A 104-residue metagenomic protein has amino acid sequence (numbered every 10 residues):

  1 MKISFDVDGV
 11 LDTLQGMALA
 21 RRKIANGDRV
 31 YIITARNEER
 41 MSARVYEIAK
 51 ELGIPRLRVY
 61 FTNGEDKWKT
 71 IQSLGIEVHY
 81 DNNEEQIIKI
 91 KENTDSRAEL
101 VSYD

Functional and structural regions predicted by a protein language model:
M1-E65: Alpha-helical substrate-recognition element adjacent to the catalytic core
V30, R56-L57, E77, S96-A98: Hydrophobic anchor at the start of a short beta-strand that flanks the dinucleotide cofactor-binding loop
L74: Active-site charged/polar residues at nucleotide-handling catalytic sites that mediate phosphoryl, nucleotidyl
V78-D104: Acidic, Mg2+-coordinating phosphoryl-transfer loop and its flanking beta/alpha structural elements, shared across
